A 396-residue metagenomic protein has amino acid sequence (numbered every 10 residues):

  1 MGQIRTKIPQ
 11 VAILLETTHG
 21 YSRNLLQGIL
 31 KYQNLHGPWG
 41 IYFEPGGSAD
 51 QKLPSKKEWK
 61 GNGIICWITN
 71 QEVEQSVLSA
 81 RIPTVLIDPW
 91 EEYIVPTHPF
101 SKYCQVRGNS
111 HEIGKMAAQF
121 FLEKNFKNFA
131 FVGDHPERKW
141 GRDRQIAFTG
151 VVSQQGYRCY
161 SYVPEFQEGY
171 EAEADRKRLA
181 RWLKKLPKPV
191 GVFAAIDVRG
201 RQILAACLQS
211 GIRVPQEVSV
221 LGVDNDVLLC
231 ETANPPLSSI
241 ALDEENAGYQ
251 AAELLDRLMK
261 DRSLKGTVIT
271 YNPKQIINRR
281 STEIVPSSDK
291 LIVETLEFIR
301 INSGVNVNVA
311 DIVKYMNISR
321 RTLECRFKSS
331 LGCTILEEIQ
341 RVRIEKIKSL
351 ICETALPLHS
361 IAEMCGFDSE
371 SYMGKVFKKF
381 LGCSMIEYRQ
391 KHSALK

Functional and structural regions predicted by a protein language model:
M1-I65, Q71-R320, E324-C325, S329 (+8 more regions): Bacterial carbohydrate/catabolite-sensing allosteric modules
F327-T334, V376-Y388: A secondary-structure capping/hinge motif
M373: Binding-interface segments
